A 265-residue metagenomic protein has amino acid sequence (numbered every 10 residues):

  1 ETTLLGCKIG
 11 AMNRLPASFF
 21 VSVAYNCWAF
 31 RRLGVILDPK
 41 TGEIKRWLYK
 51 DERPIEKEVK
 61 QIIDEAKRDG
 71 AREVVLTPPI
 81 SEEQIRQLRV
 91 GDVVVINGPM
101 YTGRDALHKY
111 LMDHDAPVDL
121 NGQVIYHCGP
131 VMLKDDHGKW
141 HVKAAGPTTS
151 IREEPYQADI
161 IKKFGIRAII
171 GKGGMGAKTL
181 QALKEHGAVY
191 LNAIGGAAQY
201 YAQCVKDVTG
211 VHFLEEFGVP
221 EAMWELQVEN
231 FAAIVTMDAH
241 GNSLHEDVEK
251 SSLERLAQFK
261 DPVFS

Functional and structural regions predicted by a protein language model:
E1-L15, T102-F231: Feature captures the catalytic cores and cofactor-binding loops of soluble hydro-lyases/lyases that act on carboxylate
E1-L33, P39-E43, P54-K57, Q203-S265: C-terminal binding/interaction regions
A24, V75, Y101-T102: C-terminal extensions of enzymes
W47-G70: Intrinsic disorder at enzyme termini
G70-I80: Short, structured beta-strand/loop micro-motifs enriched in basic residues and often containing a Trp
E82-Q87: Short, surface-exposed secondary-structure edge patches
L88-R89, V94: Short, well-ordered loop/turn sites that connect or cap secondary structure elements
V94-I96, M100: Generic structural signal for buried aliphatic residues
